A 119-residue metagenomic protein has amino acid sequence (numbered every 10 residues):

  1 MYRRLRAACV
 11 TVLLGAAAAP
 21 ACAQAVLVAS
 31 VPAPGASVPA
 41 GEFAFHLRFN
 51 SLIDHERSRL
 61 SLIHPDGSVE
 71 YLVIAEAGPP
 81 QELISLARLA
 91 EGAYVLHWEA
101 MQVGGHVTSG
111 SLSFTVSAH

Functional and structural regions predicted by a protein language model:
M1-V12: Bacterial N-terminal signal peptides that target proteins for export
A18-P20: N-terminal signal peptide c-region/cleavage motif recognized by signal peptidases
A23-Q24: Boundary of Sec targeting at the N-terminus
L27, A36-V38, A44-H119: Acidic, low-complexity Ser/Thr/Gly/Pro-rich repeat segments typical of extracellular/periplasmic and surface-exposed
P32-A33: Surface-exposed, proline-enriched loop/turn segments that connect beta strands in immunoglobulin-like
